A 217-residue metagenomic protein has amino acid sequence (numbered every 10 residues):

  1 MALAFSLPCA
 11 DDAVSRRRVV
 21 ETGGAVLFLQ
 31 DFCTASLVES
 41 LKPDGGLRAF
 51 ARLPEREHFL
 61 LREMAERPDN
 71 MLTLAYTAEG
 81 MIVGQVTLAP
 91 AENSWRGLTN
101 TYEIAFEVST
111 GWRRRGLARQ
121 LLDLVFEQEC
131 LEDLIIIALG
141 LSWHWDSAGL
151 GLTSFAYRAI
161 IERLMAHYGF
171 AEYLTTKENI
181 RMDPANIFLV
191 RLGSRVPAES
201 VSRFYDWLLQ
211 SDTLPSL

Functional and structural regions predicted by a protein language model:
M1-G45, L134-L217: Terminal substrate-recognition subdomain of acyl/acetyltransferases
G45-L47, T101-W112: Surface-exposed cleft-lining segments at the edges of enzyme active sites
A51-Y102, F106: A conserved beta-strand-loop-helix scaffold within acyl/acetyltransferase catalytic domains
L53-E57, Q120-L122, S154-R163: Well-ordered, non-membrane alpha-helical segments in soluble/globular domains
M64, V125-E129, I161-G169: Hydrophobic, Leu/Ile/Phe/Ala-enriched alpha-helical segments that form helix-helix packing faces
N70, L131-L134: Short, high-confidence coil segments that cap the C-terminus of an alpha-helix and link into the following beta-strand
V108, R114-C130: Conserved acetyl-CoA-binding loop-helix of GNAT-fold acetyltransferases
